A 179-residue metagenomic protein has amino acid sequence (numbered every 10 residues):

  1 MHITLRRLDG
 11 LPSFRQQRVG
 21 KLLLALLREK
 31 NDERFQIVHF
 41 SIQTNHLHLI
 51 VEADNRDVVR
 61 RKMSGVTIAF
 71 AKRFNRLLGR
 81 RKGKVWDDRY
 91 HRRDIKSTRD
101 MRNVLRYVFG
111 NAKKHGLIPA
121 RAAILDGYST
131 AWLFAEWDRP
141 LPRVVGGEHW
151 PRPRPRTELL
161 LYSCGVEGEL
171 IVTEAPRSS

Functional and structural regions predicted by a protein language model:
M1, L5-N45, E52-S179: Short Pro-Cys-Gly-centered "Cys-loop" motif that presents a nucleophilic cysteine in a tight turn
